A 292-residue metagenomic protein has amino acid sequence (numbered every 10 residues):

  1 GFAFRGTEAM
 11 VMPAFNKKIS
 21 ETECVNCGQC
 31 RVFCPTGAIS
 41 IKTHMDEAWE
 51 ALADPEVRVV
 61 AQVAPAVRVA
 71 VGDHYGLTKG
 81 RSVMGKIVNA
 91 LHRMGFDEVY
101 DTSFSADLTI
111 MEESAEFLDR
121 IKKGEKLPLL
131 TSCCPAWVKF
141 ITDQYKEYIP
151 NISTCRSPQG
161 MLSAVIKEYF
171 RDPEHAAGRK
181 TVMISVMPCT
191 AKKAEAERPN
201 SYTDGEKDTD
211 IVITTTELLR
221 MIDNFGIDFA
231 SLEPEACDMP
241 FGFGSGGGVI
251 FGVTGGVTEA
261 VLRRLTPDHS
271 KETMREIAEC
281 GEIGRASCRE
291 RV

Functional and structural regions predicted by a protein language model:
G1, R5-T7, R31, P35 (+3 more regions): Mobile "lid/hinge" segments at catalytic clefts and subdomain interfaces of large enzymes
G1-E23, G37-V60: Non-heme iron-sulfur electron-transfer modules
F2, M12, N26, C30 (+2 more regions): A generic structural signal for ordered alpha-helices
I19-V25, Q29, I184, I283: Disulfide-bonded cysteine motifs in exported proteins
C24-C30, C34, C189, C288: Short cysteine clusters
G28, A38, G95: Conserved functional loop/turn residues at catalytic and ligand-binding sites
V32-P35, I39, A194: Short functional micro-motifs and their immediate structural scaffolds
I41-R291: Iron-sulfur-associated redox domains of electron-transfer enzymes in respiratory and anaerobic energy metabolism
